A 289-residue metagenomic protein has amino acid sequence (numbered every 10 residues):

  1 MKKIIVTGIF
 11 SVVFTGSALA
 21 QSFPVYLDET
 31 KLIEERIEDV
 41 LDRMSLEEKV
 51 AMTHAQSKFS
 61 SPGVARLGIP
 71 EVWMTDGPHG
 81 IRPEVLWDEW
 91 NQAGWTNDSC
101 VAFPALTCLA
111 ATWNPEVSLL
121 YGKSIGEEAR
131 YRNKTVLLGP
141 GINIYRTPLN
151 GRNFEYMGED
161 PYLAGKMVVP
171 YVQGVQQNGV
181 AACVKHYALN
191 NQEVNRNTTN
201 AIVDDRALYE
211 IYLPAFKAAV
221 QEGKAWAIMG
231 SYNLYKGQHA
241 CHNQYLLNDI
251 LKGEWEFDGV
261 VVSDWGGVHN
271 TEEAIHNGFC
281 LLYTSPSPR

Functional and structural regions predicted by a protein language model:
M1-S22: Bacterial Sec-dependent N-terminal signal peptides
Q21-S285, R289: Glycoside hydrolase catalytic-domain context in secreted enzymes
